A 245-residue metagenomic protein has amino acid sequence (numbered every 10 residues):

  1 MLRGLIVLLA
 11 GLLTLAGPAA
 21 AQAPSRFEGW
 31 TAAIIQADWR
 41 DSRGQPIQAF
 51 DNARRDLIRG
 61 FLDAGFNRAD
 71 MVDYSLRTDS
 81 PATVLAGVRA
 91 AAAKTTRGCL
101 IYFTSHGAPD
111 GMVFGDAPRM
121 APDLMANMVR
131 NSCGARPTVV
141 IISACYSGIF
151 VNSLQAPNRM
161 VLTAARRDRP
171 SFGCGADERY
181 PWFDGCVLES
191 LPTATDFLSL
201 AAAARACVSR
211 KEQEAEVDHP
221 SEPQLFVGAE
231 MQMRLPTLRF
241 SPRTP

Functional and structural regions predicted by a protein language model:
G4-A16: Bacterial N-terminal signal peptides
L15, A19-R97, G173-P181, G228 (+1 more regions): Boundary/activation segment at the start of structured domains
E28-R43, S105-H106, A165, C186-L191: Cell-envelope and extracellular/periplasmic
T31-Q36, D70-S75, C99-T104, T138-S143 (+1 more regions): Structural recognition of the beta-strand scaffold that forms the well-ordered cores of secreted hydrolase catalytic
D38-S42, R68, L76-P81, S105-D110 (+4 more regions): Solvent-exposed loop/turn segments at secondary-structure junctions within structured extracellular/periplasmic domains
A49-D56, G60, F66, T83-G87 (+8 more regions): Extracytoplasmic/secreted proteins, especially bacterial periplasmic and envelope-associated proteins
T96, S105-G134: A short, glycine/acidic-enriched catalytic loop
V139-Q224: Active-site-proximal C-terminal subdomain of hydrolase catalytic domains
